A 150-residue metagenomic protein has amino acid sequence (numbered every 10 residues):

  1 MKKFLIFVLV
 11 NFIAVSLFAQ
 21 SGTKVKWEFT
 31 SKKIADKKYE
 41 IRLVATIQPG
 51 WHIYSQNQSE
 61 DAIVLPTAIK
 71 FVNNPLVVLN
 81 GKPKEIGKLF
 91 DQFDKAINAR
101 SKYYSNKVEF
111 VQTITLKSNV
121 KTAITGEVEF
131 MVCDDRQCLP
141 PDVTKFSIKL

Functional and structural regions predicted by a protein language model:
F4-V15: Sec-dependent N-terminal signal peptides
F18-L150: Extracellular/lumen-exposed scaffold segments
